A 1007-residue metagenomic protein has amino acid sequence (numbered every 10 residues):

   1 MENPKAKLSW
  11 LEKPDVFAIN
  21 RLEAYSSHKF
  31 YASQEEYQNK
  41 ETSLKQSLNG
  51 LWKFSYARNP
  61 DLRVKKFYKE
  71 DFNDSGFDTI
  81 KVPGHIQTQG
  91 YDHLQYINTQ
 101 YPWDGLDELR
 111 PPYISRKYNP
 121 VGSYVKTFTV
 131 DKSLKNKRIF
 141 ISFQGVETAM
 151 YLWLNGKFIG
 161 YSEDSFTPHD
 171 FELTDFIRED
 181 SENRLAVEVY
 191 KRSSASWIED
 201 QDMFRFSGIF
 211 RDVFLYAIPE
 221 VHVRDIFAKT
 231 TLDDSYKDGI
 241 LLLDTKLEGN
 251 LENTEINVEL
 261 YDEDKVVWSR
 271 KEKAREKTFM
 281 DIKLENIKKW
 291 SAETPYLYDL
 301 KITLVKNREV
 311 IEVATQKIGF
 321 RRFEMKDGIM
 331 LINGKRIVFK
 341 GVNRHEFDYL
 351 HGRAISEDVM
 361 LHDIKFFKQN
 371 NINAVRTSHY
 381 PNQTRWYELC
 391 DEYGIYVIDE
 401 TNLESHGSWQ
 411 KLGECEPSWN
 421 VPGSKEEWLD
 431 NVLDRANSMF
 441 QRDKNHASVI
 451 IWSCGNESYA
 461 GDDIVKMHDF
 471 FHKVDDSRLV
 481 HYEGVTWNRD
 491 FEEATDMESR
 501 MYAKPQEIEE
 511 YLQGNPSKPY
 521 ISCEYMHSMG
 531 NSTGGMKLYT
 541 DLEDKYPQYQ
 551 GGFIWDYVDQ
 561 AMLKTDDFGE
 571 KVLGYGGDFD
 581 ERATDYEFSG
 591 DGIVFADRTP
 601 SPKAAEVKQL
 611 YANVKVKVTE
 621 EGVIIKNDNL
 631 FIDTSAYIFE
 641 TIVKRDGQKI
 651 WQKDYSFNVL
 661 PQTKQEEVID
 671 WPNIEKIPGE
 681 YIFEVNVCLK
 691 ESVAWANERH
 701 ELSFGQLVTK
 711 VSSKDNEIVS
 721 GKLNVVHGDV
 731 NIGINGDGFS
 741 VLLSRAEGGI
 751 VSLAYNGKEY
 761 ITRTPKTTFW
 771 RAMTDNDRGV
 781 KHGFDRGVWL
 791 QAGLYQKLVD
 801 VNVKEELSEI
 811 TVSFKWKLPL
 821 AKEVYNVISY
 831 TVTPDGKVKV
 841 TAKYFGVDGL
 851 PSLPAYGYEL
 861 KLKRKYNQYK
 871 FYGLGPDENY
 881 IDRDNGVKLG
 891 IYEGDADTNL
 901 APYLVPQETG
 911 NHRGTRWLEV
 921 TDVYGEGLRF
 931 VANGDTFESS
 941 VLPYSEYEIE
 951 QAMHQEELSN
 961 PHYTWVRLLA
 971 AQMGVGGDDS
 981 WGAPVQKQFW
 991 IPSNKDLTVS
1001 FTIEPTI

Functional and structural regions predicted by a protein language model:
M1-D104, E188, T540, P547 (+2 more regions): Accessory carbohydrate-binding/adhesion or oligomerization-edge regions at the termini of glycan-active proteins
E2-K40, W197, E309-E620, I624 (+2 more regions): Extended substrate-binding grooves/exosites of carbohydrate-active enzymes
N3-D15, E35-N39, K53-A57, H85 (+9 more regions): Accessory beta-strand-rich segments of carbohydrate-active enzymes
T88, Q95-I97, G145, K191 (+4 more regions): Beta-strand/loop-rich accessory regions of lumenal/periplasmic or secreted enzymes, predominantly carbohydrate-active
L152-L154, D238-E272, L300, V623-Y655 (+2 more regions): Beta-strand-rich binding/interaction modules
R178-D180, K246-E324, Y681-I718: Extended acidic/polar, glycine-enriched regions that form or flank non-catalytic beta-rich accessory modules
D202-V223, Q560, F568-V618, D628-Q648 (+8 more regions): Catalytic cores of secreted or luminal carbohydrate-active enzymes
E272-N286, G647-I677: Intrinsically disordered, low-complexity Pro/Gly/Ser/Thr-rich segments with frequent PxxP/GP/PP motifs and embedded
